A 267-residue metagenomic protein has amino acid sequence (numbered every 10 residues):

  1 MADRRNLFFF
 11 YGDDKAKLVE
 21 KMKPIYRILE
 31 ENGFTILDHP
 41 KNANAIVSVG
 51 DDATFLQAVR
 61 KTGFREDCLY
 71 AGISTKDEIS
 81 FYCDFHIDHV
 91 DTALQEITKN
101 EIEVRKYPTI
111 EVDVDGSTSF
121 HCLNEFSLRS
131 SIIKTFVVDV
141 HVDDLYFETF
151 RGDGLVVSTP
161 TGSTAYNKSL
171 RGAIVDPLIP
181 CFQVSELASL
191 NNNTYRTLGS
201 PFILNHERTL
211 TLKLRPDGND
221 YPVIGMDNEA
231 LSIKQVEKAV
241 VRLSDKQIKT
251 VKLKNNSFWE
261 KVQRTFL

Functional and structural regions predicted by a protein language model:
A2-N42, K76-D153, T164-L267: Catalytic phosphate-donor-binding core of small-molecule kinases
P40-A58: Short, well-ordered secondary-structure micro-motifs within conserved domains or adaptor modules
G50-D52, K61-T62, F85-I87: Glycine-rich loop at the start of a catalytic domain that most often binds anionic cofactors/ligands
D51-T54, K76, T161-S163: Short glycine-rich anion-binding loops that position phosphate/pyrophosphate groups of nucleotides and phosphorylated
T54-G63, N167-R171: Short Gly/Thr/Asp-enriched flexible loops that form oxyanion-binding sites at enzyme active sites
R65-L69: A short helix->loop->beta-strand "cap" motif at the edges of active sites that frequently abuts
A71-I73: Generic beta-sheet signal
V156-S158: Conserved beta-strand-loop-short alpha-helix elements that form and flank the Mn2+/Mg2+-coordinating active site
